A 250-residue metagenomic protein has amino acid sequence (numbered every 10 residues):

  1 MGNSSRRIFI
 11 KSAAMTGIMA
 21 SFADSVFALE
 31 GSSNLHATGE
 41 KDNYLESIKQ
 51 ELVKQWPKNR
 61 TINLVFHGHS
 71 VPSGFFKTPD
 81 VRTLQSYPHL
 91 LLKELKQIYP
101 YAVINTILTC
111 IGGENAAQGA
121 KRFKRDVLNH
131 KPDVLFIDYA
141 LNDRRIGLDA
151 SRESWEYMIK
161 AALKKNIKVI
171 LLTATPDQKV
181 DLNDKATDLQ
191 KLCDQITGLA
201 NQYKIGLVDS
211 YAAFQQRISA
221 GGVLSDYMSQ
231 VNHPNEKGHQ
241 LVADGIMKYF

Functional and structural regions predicted by a protein language model:
G2, I8-G31: N-terminal export signals
L35-T109, R122-K131: Serine-esterase "nucleophile elbow" of acetyl-processing enzymes
N63-V65, A102-H130, D143-V169: Internal alpha/beta domain cores that form substrate/cofactor-binding pockets in large enzymes and binding proteins
F66, I137, L171-L172: Structural beta-sheet core signal
V71, P79, L108-E114, F136-R144 (+1 more regions): Cell-envelope and extracellular/periplasmic
S73-K77, A117, D143-I146, Q178-L182: A short acidic, helix-capping loop that chelates divalent metal ions and anchors anionic groups
P88, L92, A120, R152-I159 (+3 more regions): Extracytoplasmic/secreted envelope proteins and their assembly/folding machinery, especially bacterial periplasmic
T175-F250: Catalytic His-Asp segment of secreted/periplasmic serine-dependent ester chemistry enzymes
